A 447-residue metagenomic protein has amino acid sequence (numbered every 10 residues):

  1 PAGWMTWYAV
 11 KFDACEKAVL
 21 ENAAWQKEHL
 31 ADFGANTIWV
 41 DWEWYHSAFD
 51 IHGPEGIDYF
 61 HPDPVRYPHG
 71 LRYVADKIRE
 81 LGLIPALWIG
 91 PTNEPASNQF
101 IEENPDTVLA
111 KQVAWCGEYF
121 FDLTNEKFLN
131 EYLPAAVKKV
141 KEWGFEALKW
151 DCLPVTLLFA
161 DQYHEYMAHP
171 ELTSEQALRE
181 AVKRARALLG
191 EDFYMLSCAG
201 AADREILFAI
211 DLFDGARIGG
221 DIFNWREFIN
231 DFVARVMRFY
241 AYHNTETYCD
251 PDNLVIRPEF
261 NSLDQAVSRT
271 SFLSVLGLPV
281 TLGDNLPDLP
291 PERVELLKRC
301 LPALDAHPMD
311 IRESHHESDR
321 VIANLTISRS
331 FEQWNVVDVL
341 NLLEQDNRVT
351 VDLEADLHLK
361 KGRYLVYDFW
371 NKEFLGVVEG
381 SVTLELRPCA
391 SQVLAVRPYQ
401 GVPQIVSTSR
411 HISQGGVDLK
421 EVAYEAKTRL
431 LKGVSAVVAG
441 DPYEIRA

Functional and structural regions predicted by a protein language model:
P1-T107, V113, F120, V280-L282 (+6 more regions): Conserved structural scaffold segments of CAZyme catalytic domains across common CAZy folds
K11-C15, G283-N285, F374, D441-R446: Short amphipathic alpha-helical segments with coiled-coil-like heptad repeat character
H29-D32, K139-G144, K360: Alpha-helix termination/capping residues and helix-transition junctions
F33, D346, L359, G440-D441: A cross-taxa feature marking solvent-exposed loop/turn segments within ectodomains of secreted and single-pass membrane
T37-P258, Q265: Aromatic- and carboxylate-enriched substrate-binding clefts and catalytic-loop regions of carbohydrate-active enzymes
K77, E142-G144, L189, S197 (+4 more regions): Solvent-exposed loop and beta-edge segments used for protein-protein assembly and interaction
E171-Q400: Active-site-proximal substrate-binding groove within the catalytic cores of carbohydrate-active enzymes
W370, L375-V377, T383-A447: Non-catalytic C-terminal accessory domains or segments of carbohydrate-active enzymes
